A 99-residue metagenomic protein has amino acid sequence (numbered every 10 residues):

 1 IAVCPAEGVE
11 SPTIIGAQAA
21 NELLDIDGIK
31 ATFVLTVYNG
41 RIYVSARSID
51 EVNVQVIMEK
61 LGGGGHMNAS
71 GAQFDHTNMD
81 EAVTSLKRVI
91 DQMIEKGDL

Functional and structural regions predicted by a protein language model:
I1-L99: Hydrophobic helix-and-loop "lid/oligomerization" segment in the mid-to-C-terminal part of catalytic domains
